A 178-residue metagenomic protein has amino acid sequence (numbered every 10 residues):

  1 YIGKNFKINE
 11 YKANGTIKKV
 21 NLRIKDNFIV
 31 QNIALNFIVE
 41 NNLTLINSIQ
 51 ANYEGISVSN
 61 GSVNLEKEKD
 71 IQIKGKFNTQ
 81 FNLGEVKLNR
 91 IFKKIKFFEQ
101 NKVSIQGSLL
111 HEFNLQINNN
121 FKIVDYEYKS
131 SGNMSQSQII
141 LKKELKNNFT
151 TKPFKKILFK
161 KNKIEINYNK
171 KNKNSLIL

Functional and structural regions predicted by a protein language model:
Y1, N5-I177: Small-residue helix/turn framework positions
